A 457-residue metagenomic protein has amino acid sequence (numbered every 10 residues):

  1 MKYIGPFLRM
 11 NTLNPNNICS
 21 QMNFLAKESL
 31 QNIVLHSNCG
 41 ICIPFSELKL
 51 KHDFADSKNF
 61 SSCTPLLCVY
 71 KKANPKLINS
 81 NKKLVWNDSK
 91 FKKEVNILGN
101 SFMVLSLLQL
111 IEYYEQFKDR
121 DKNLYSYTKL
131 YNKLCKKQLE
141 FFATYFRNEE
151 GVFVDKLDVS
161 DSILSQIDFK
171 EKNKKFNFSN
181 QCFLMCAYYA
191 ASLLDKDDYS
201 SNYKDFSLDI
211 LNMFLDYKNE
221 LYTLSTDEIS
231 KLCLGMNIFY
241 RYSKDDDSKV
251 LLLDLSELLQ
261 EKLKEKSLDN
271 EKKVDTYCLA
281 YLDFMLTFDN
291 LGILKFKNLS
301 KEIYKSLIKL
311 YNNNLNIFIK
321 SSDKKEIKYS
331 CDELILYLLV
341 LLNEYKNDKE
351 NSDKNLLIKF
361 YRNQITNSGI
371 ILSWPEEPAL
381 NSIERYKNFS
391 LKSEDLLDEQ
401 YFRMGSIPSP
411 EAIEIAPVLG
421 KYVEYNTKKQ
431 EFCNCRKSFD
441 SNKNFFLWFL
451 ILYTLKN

Functional and structural regions predicted by a protein language model:
M1-N457: Glycan-recognition and catalytic cores of secretory/periplasmic carbohydrate-active enzymes
